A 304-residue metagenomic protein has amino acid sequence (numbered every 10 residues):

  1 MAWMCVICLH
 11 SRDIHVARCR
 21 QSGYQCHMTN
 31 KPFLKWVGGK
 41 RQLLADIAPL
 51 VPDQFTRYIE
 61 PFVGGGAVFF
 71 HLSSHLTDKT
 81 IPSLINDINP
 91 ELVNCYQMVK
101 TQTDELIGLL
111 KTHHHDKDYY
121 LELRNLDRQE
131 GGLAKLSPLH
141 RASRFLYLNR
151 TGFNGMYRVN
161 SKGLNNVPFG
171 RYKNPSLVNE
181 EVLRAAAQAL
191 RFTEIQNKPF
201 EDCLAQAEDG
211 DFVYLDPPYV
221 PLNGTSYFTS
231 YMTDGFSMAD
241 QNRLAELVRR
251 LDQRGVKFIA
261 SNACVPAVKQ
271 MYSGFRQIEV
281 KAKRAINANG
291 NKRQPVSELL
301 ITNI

Functional and structural regions predicted by a protein language model:
H15-L44, D53, K100-Y214, P218-T229 (+2 more regions): SAM-dependent nucleic-acid methyltransferase catalytic core
T56-D127: SAM cofactor-binding core of SAM-dependent methyltransferases, primarily the Rossmann-like beta-alpha-beta module
V63, P90, D202, Y219 (+1 more regions): Short, glycine/acidic-enriched loop or turn micro-motifs at the edges of active sites
G64, V182, N262-P266: Short, polar loop motifs at secondary-structure junctions
S143, P295-L300: Short hydrophobic/aromatic beta-strand or adjacent loop that forms the aromatic wall/cage of a ligand/substrate-binding
G210-S297: Conserved acidic-Pro-Pro-aromatic motif
